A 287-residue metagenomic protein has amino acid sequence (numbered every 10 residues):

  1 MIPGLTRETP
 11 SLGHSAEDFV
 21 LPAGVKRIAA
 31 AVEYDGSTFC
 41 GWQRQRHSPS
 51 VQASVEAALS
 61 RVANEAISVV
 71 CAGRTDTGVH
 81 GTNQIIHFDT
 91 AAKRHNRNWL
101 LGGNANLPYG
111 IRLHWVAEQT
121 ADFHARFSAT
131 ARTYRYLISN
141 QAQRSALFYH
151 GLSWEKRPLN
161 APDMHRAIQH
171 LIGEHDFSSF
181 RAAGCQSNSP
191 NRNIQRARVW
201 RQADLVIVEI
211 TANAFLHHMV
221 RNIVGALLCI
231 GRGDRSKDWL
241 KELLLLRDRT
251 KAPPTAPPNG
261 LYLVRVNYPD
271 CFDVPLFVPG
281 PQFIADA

Functional and structural regions predicted by a protein language model:
M1-A287: Structured-RNA-binding interfaces characteristic of tRNA pseudouridine synthases
